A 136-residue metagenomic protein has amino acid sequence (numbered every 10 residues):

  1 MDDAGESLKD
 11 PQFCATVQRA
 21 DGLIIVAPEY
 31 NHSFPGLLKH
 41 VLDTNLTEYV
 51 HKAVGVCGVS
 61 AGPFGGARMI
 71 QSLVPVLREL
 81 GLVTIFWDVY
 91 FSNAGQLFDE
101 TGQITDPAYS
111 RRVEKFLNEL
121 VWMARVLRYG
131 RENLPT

Functional and structural regions predicted by a protein language model:
M1-L8, L97-T101: N-terminal beta-loop-helix "entrance" segment that forms/cooperates in small-molecule cofactor or anionic ligand
D2-G5, A61, T105-A108: Pocket-edge positions in alpha/beta enzyme catalytic cores
G5-G81: Helix-loop-strand module that forms the ligand-binding subsite of alpha/beta enzymes
V83-T136: Glycine-rich phosphate/pyrophosphate-binding loop and the adjoining helix
